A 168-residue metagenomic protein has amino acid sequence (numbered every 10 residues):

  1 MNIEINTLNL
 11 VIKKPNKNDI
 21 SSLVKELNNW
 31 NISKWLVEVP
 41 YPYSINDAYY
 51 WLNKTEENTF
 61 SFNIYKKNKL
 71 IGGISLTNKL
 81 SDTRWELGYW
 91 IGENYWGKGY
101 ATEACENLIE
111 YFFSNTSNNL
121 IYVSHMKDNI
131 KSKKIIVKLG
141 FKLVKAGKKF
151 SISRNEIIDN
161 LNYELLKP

Functional and structural regions predicted by a protein language model:
M1-W30, I64-P168: Acyl-donor (CoA/ACP) binding surface of acyl/acetyltransferases
W30, V39, N58-T59, N119: Secondary-structure boundary/capping positions in well-ordered alpha/beta enzyme cores
N31-L52: Conserved GNAT-fold acetyl-CoA-binding loop/helix
D47-Y49, T55, I135, I158: A generic membrane alpha-helix/interface feature
L52-N63, G72: A short helix-loop-beta-strand connector motif used in the catalytic cores of GNAT acetyltransferases and, in some
